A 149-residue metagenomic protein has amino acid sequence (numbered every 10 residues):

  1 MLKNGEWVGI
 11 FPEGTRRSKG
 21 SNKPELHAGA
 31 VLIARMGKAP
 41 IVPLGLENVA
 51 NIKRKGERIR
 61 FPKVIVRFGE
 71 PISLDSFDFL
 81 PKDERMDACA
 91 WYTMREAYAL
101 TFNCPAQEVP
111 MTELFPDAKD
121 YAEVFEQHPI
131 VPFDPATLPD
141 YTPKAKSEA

Functional and structural regions predicted by a protein language model:
M1-A149: Non-catalytic C-terminal accessory region of glycerolipid acyltransferases and related lyso-lipid remodeling enzymes
